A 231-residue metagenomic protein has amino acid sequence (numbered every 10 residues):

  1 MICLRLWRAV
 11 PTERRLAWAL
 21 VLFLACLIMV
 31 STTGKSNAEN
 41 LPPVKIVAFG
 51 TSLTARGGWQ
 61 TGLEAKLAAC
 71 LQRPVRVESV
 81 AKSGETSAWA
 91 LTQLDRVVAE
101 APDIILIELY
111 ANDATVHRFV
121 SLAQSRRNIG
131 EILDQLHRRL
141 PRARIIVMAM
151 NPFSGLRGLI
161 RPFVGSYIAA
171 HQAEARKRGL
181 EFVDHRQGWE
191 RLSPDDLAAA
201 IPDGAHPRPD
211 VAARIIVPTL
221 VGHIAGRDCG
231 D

Functional and structural regions predicted by a protein language model:
M1-T12: N-terminal secretory signal peptides that target proteins for export/translocation
L27-S83, Q93-A101: Serine-esterase "nucleophile elbow" of acetyl-processing enzymes
I46-A48, R76-A81, I104-L109, R144-A149 (+1 more regions): Structural recognition of the beta-strand scaffold that forms the well-ordered cores of secreted hydrolase catalytic
S52-A55, K82-S87, A111-V116, N151-G155 (+1 more regions): Solvent-exposed loop/turn segments at secondary-structure junctions within structured extracellular/periplasmic domains
W59-T61, R73, S87-Q124, S154: Oxyanion-hole/transition-state-stabilizing segment in secreted/luminal serine hydrolases and related acyltransferases
L94, I129-D134, I168: Generic structural signal for well-ordered alpha-helices, preferentially at hydrophobic/aromatic core positions
E108-N112, Q135-Y167: Active-site segments of SGNH/GDSL-like serine hydrolases that catalyze O-acetyl group transfer/hydrolysis on lipids
N151-D231: Catalytic His-Asp segment of secreted/periplasmic serine-dependent ester chemistry enzymes
